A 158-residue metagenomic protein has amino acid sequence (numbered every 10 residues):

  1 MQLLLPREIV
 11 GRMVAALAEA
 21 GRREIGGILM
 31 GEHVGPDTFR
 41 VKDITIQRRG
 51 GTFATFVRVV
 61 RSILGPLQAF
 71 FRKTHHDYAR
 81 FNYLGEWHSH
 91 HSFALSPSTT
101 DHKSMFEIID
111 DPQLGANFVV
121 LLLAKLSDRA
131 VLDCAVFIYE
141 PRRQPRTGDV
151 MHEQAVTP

Functional and structural regions predicted by a protein language model:
M1-Y83, S92-P158: Conserved beta-strand-loop surface patch within small alpha/beta domains used for substrate/adaptor or ligand engagement
H88-H90: Histidine-centered divalent metal-coordination motifs
